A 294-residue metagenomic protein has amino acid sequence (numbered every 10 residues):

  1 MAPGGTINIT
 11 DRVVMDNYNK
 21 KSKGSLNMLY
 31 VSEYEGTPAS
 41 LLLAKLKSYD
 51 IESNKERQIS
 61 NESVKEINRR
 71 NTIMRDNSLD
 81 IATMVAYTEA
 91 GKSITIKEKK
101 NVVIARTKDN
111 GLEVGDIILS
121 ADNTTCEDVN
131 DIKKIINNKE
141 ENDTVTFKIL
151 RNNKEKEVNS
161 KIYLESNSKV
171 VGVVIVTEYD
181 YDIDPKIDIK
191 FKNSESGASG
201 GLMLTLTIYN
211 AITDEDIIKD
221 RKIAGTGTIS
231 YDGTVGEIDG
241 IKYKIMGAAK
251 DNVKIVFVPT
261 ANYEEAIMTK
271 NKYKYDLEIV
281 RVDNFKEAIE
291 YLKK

Functional and structural regions predicted by a protein language model:
P3, I7-E98: Extended, small/polar residue-biased N-terminal targeting/export presequences and adjacent propeptide/linker tracts
E33, K65-N77, I104-A105, S120-N123 (+3 more regions): Second-shell loop/turn segments in exported
N77, I81-V129, T234-D239, T260: PDZ/PDZ-like domain segments forming the peptide/carboxylate-binding groove, activating on the N-terminal beta-strands
Y87, G115-I118, F147, V173 (+4 more regions): Terminal peptide-recognition signature
S120-K148, Y263-A266, K270-N271: PDZ domains, with a preference for the canonical peptide-binding region formed by the helix
K134-I175, Y273-E287, Y291-K294: PDZ-domain C-terminal substructure recognizer with occasional recognition of PDZ-binding tails
N152-T207: C-terminal, low-ordered peptide segments at domain boundaries
A211, I223, Y231-E264: Glycine- and Gly-Pro-enriched alpha-helical subdomains that act as flexible, kink-prone "lid/hinge" or packing modules
